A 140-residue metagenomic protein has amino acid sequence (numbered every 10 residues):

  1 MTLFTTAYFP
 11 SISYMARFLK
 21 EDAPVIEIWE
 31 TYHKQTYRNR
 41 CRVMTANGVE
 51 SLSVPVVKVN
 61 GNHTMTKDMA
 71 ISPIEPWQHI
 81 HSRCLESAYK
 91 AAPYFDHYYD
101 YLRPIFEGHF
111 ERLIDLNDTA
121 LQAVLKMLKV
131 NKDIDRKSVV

Functional and structural regions predicted by a protein language model:
M1-E30: Short, extreme N-terminal leader segments that mark the start of a protein/domain
T36-E107: A basic- and aromatic-enriched beta-loop-alpha substructure that forms the phosphate/nucleotide- and DNA/RNA-contacting
H81, N117-L121: Alpha-helical packing segments of well-folded alpha/beta enzyme cores
G108-L113: Short helix-to-loop capping/linker segments positioned immediately adjacent to catalytic or ligand/cofactor-binding
L128, K132-D133: Bacterial Sec-exported substrate-binding components of ABC uptake systems
V139-V140: Conserved small/polar residues in nucleotide/adenosyl-binding loops
